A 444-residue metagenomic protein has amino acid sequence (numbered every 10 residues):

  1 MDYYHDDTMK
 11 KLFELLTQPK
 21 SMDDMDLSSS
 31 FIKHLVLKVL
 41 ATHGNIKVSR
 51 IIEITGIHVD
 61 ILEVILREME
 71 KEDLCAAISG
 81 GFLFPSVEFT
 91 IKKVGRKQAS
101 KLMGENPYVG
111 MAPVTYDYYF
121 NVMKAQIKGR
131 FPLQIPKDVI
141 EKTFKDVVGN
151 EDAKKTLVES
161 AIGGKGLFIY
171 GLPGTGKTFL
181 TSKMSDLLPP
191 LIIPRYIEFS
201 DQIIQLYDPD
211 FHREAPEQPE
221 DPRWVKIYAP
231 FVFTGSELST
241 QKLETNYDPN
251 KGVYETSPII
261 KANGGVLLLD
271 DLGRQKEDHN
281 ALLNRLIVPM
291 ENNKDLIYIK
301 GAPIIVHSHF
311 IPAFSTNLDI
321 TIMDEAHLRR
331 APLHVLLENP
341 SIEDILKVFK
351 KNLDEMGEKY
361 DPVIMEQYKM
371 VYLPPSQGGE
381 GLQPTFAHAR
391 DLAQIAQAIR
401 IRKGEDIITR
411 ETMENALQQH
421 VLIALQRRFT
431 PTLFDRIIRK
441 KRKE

Functional and structural regions predicted by a protein language model:
D23, F84-Q134, A424-T432: Short, amphipathic alpha-helical interaction segments positioned at domain boundaries
G56-K71: Short amphipathic alpha-helical interaction segments
E70-G81: A short, conserved structural fragment
Q126-K154, G379-G381: Dynamic helix-loop-helix/coil hinge segments at AAA+ ATPase domain boundaries and subdomain interfaces
K142-A313: Conserved ASCE/P-loop NTPase catalytic core
E277-N284, M323-E355: Conserved AAA+ ATPase core "coupling" helix
F349-K350, M356-E414: Conserved AAA+ ATPase small/helical "lid" subdomain
T409-E444: C-terminal engagement/docking regions of AAA+ P-loop ATPases
